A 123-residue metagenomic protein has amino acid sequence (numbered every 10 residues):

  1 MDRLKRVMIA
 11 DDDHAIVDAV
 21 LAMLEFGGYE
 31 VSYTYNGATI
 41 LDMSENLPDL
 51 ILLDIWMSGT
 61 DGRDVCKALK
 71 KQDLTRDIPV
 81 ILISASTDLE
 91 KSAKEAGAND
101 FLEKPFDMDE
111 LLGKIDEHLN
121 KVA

Functional and structural regions predicted by a protein language model:
H14-S32: Two-component/phosphorelay signaling modules centered on CheY-like receiver
Y33-L50: Acidic, metal-coordinating helix/loop segments flanking the phosphotransfer/catalytic sites of two-component signaling
D54: Active-site residues of response regulator receiver
S58, R76, K104: The feature encodes the CheY-like receiver
I81-I83: Hydrophobic/aromatic residues positioned on beta-strands within the core alpha/beta folds
N99: Short, glycine/charged-rich "phosphate-handling" switch motifs in NTP-dependent and phosphotransfer domains
F106-D116: C-terminal output helix
